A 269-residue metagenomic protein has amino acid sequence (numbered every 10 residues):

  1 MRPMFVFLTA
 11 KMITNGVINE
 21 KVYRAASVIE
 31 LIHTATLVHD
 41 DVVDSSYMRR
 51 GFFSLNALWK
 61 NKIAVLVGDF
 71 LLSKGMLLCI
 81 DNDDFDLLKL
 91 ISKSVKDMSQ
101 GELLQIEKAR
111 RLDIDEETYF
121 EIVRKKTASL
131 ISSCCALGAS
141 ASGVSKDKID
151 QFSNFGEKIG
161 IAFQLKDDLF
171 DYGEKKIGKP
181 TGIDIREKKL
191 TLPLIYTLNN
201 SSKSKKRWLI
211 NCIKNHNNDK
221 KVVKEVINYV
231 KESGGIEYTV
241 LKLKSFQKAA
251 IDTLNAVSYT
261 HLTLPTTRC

Functional and structural regions predicted by a protein language model:
M1-K206, S245, T266: Mg2+-dependent prenyl diphosphate-binding active-site environment of isoprenoid biosynthetic enzymes
L78, T253-A256: A generic secondary-structure signal
Q164, F170, E174, N199-S202 (+3 more regions): Hydrophobic alpha-helix feature that most strongly marks membrane-spanning transmembrane helices and their immediate
L169, S258-L262: Flexible, glycine/charged-enriched surface loops at secondary-structure junctions
K189-T191, K224, A249, L262: Active-site lining segments that contact anionic ligands and/or coordinate catalytic metals
W208-L254: Mobile late-domain/C-terminal helix-loop "cap" segments that border catalytic sites or the cytosolic face
H261-C269: Single conserved hydrophobic/aromatic residue that forms the stacking wall/gate of nucleotide- or nucleobase-binding
